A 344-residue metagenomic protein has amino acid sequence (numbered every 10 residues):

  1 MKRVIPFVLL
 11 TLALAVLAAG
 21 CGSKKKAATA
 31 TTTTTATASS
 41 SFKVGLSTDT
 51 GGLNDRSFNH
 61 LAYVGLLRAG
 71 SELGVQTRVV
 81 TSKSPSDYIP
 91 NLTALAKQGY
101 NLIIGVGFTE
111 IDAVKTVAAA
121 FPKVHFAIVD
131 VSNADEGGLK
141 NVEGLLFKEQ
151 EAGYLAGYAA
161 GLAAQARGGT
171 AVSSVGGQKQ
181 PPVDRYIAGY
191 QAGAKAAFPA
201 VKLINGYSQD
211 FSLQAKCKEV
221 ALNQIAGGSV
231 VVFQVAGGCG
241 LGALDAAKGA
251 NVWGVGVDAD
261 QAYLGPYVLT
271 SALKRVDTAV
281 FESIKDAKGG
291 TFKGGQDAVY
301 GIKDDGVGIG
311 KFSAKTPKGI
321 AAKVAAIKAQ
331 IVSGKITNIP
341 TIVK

Functional and structural regions predicted by a protein language model:
M1-V8: Bacterial N-terminal signal peptides that target proteins for export
T11-L14: Core hydrophobic alpha-helical membrane-spanning segments
V16-G20: C-terminal motif of bacterial Sec signal peptides marking the signal peptidase cleavage site
K25-K344: A residue-level marker of the well-folded mature domains of exported/periplasmic proteins
